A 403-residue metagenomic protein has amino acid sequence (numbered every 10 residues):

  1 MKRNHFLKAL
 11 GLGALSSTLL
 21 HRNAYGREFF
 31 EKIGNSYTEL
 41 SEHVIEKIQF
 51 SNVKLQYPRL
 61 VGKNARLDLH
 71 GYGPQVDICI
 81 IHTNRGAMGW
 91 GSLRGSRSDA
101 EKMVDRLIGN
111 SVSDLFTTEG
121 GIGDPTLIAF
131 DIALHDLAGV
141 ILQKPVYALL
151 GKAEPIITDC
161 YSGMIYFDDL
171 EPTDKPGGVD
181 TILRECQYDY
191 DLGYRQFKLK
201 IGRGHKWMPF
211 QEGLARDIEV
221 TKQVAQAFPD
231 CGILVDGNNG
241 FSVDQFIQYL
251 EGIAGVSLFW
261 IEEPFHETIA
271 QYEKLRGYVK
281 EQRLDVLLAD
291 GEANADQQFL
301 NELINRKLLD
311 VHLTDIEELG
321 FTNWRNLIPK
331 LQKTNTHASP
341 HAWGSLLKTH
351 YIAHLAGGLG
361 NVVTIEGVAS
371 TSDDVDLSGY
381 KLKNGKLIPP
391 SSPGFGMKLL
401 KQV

Functional and structural regions predicted by a protein language model:
R3-R27: N-terminal export signals
L20-R59: C-terminal segment of N-terminal export signals and the immediately downstream linker at the start of the mature
S41-E42, E46-S51, I81-Y147: Metal- or metallocofactor-binding catalytic centers and their adjacent structured scaffolds across diverse enzyme
L67-Y72, G120-I122, P389, P393: Short Gly/Pro-enriched turn/cap motifs at secondary-structure boundaries
F116, S257, T268-P393: Shared catalytic-loop signature of beta/alpha-barrel
D131-P172: Glycine-rich, aromatic-flanked loop segments that form ligand/cofactor-binding clefts across common enzyme folds
I157, S162-K274, Y278: Metal-dependent enolase-superfamily TIM-barrel catalytic cores that perform enediolate-based chemistry
